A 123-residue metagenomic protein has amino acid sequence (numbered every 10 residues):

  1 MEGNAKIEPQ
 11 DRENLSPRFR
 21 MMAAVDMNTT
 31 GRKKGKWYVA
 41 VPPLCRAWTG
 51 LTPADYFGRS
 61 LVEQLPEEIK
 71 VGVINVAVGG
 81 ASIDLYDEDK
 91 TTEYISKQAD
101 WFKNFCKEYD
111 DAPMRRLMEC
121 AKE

Functional and structural regions predicted by a protein language model:
M1-E123: Cell-envelope and extracellular/periplasmic
